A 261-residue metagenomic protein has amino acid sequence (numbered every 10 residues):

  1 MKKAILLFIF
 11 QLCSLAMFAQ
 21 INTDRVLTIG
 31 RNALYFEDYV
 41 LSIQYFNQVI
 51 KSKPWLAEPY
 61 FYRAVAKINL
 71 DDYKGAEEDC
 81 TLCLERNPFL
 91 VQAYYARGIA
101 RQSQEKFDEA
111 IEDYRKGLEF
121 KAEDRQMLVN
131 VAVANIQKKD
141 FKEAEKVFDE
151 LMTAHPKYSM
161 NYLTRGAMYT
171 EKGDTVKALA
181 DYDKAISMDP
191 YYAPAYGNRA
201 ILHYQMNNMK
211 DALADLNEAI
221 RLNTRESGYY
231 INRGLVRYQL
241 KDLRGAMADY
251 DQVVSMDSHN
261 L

Functional and structural regions predicted by a protein language model:
L7, Q11, F18-L261: Alpha-helical tetratricopeptide repeat
